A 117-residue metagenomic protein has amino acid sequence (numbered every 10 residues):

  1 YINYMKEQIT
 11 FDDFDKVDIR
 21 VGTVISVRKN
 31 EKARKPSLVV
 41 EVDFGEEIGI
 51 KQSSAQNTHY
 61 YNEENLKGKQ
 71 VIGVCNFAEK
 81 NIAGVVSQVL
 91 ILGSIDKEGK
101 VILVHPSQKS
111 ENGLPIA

Functional and structural regions predicted by a protein language model:
Y4-A117: Phosphate-backbone binding interfaces of nucleic-acid-interacting proteins
